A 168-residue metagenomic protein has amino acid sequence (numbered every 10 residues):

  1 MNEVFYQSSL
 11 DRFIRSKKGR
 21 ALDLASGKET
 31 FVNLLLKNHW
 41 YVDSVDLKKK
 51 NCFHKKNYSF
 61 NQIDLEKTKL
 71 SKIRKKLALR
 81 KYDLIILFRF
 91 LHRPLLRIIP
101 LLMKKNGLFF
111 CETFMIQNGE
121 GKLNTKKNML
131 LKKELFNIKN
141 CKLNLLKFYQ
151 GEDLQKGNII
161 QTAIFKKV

Functional and structural regions predicted by a protein language model:
M1-S16: S-adenosyl-L-methionine
K18-G27: Conserved class I S-adenosyl-L-methionine
K28-K69: Class I SAM-dependent methyltransferase SAM/SAH-binding core
S71-L84: A short acidic, Gly/Pro-enriched loop at the edge of an enzyme's catalytic core that lines a small-molecule cofactor
L96-L108: A short glycine-rich, Lys/Arg-flanked "PGG" loop and its adjoining helix->strand segment in the class I
G107-N118: Conserved beta-strand signature within the Rossmann-like core of class I S-adenosyl-L-methionine
K127-K142: Short alpha-helix
G151-V168: Core SAM-dependent methyltransferase catalytic element
